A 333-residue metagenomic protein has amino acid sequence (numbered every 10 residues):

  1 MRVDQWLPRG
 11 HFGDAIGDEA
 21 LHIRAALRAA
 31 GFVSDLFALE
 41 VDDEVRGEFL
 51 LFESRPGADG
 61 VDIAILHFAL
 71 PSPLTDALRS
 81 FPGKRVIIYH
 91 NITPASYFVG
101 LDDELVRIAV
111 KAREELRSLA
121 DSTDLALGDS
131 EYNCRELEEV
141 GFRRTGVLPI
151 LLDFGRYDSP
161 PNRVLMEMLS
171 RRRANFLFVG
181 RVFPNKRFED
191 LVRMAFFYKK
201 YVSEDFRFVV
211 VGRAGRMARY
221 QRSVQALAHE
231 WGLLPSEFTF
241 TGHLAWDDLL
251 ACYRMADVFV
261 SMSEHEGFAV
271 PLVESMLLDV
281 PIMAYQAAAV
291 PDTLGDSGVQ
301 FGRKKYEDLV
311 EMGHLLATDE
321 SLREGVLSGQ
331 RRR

Functional and structural regions predicted by a protein language model:
D18, A174, F183-F197, R222: A conserved mid-protein helix/loop that constitutes part of the nucleotide-sugar donor-binding site
A38-D42, R207-Q225: Glycosyltransferase donor-sugar binding loop
A120-M166: Donor nucleotide-sugar binding/catalytic pocket of nucleotide-sugar-dependent glycosyltransferases
Q221-D247: Nucleotide-activated donor-binding/catalytic signature segment of Leloir-type glycosyltransferases, i.e., the conserved
A251-A256: Short alpha-helical donor nucleotide-sugar binding micro-motif in glycosyltransferases
E264: Aromatic "clamp/platform" in nucleotide-sugar-dependent glycosyltransferases that forms part of the donor/acceptor
L272, P281-A284: Short hydrophobic beta-strand element within catalytic cores of glycosyltransferases and related nucleotide-activated
V299-E307, L315-E320: Conserved acidic donor-binding segment of nucleotide-sugar-dependent glycosyltransferases
